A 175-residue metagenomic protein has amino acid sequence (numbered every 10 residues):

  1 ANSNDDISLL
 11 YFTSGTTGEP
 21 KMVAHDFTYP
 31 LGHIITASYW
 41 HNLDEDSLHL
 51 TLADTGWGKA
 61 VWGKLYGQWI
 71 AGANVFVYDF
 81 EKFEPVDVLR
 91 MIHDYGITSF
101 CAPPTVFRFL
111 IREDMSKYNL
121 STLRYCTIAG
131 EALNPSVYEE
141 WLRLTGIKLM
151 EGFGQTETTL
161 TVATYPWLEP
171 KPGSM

Functional and structural regions predicted by a protein language model:
A1-F12, E19, N42-L48: Conserved pre-ATP/AMP-binding loop-to-beta segment of ANL
N2, G173-M175: Short Gly/Pro-enriched turn/cap motifs at secondary-structure boundaries
I7, T13-T16, H49, I92 (+4 more regions): Conserved S/T- and glycine-rich ATP-binding loop of Class I adenylate-forming
S8-G32: Conserved AMP-binding A3 loop
K21-A24, N74-E81, M150: Short beta-strand->loop structural element characteristic of the AMP-binding/adenylate-forming
T28, T105-R108, E131-A132: Alpha-helix/helix-capping structural signal
L31-L48, L52-T98, E113: Conserved AMP-binding/adenylation subdomain of ANL enzymes
I70, I97-C101, I111-P172: Gly/Ser/Thr-rich phosphate-binding loop
